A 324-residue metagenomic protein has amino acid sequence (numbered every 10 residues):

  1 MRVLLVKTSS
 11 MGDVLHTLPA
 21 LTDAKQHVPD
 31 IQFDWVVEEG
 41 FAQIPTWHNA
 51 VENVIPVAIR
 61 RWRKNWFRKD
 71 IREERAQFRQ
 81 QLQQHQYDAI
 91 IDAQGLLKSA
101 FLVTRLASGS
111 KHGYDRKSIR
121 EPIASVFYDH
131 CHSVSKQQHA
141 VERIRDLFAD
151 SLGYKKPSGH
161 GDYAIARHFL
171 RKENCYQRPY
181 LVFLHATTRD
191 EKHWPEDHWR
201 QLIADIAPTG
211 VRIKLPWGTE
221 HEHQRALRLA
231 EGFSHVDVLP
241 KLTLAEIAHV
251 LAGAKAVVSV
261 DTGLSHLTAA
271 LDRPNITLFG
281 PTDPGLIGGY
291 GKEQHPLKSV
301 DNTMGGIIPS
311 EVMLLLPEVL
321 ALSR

Functional and structural regions predicted by a protein language model:
M1-R324: Catalytic machinery of carbohydrate-active enzymes, primarily nucleotide-sugar-dependent glycosyltransferases
